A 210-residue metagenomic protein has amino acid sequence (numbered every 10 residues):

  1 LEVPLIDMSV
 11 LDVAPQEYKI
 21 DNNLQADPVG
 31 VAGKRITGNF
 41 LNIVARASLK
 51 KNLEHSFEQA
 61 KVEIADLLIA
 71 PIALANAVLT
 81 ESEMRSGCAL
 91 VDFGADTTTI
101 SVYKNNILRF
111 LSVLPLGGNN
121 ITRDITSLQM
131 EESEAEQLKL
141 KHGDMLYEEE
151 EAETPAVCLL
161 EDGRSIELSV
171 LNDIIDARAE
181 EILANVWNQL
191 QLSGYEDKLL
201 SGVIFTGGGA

Functional and structural regions predicted by a protein language model:
L1-A89, I107-R109, G118, E131 (+2 more regions): Nucleotide/phosphate-binding catalytic cleft detector across ATP-hydrolyzing and phosphate-transferring enzymes
F57, D92, I125, V186 (+1 more regions): Residue-level signature of catalytic and energy-coupling elements of molecular machines, predominantly ATP/GTP-dependent
L90-T97, Y103-N106, L114-N119, G207-A210: A short acidic Gly-Thr/Ser loop motif
P115-E131: A conserved active-site cap/scaffold subdomain adjacent to cofactor or substrate pockets
A135-L138: Small-residue helix-packing motif on alpha-helices
R178-W187: A general structural motif
